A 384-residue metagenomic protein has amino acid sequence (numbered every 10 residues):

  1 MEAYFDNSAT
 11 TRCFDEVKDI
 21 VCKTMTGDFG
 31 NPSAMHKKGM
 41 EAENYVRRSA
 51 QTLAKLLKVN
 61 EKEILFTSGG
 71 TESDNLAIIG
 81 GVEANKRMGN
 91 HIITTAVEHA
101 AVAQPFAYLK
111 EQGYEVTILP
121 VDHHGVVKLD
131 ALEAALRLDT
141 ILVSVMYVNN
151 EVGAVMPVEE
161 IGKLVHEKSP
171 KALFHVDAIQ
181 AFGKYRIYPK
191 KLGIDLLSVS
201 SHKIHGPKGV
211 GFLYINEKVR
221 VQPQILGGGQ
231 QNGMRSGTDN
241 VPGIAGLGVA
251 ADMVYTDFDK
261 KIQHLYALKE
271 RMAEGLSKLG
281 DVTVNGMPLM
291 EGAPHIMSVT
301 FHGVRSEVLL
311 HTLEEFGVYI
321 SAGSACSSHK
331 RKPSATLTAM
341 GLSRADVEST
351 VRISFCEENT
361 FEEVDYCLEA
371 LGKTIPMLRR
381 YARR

Functional and structural regions predicted by a protein language model:
M1-R384: Pyridoxal 5′-phosphate
